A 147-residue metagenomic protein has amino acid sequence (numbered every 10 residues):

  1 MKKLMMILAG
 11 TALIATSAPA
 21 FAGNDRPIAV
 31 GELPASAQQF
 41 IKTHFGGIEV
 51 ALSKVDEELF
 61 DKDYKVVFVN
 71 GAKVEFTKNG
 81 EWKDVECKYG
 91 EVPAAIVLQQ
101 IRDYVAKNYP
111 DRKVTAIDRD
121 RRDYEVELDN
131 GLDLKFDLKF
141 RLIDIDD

Functional and structural regions predicted by a protein language model:
K2-L8, T16-D147: Long, terminal "pre-/pro-" and other extracytoplasmic accessory regions that lie outside the mature folded/catalytic
